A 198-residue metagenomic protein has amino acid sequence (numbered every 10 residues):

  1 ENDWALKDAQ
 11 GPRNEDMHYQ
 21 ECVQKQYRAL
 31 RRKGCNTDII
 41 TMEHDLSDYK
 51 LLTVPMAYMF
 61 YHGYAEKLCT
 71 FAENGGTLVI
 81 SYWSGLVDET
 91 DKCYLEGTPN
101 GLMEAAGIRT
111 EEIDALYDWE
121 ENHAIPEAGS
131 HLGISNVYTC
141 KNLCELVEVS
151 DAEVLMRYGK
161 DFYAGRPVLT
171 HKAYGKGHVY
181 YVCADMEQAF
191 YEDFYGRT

Functional and structural regions predicted by a protein language model:
E1-T198: Carbohydrate-binding surfaces of carbohydrate-active enzymes
